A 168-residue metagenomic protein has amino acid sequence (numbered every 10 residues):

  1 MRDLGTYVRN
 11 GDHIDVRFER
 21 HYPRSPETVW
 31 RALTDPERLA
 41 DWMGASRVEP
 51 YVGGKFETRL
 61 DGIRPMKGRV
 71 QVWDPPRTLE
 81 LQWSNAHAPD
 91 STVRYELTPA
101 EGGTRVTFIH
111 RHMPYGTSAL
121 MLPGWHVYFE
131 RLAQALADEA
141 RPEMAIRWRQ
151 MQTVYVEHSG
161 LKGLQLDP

Functional and structural regions predicted by a protein language model:
M1-G11, E101-R105, H110-P168: Terminal "cap-and-tail" regions of soluble proteins that handle hydrophobic small molecules
N10-G11, D15-F18, R24, T28 (+3 more regions): Short beta-edge strand/loop motif at the mouth of beta-sheet-based domains
E19-R20, G68-V72, S84, T92-P99: Hydrophobic/aromatic beta-strand elements that line small-molecule binding cavities or substrate pockets in beta-rich
L33, M43, W83, L136: Short, flexible helix/strand-to-coil boundary loops that buttress conserved ligand/catalytic motifs in alpha/beta
F56-L60, E80-A86, F108-H110: Short beta-strand segments that buttress and anchor functional surface loops
I63, P75-P76, A86-H87, A100-G103: Short strand-connecting beta-turns/loops that link adjacent beta-strands
P65, H87-P89, H112-P114: Short, surface-exposed beta-strand-loop junctions and turns on beta-sheet-rich folds
